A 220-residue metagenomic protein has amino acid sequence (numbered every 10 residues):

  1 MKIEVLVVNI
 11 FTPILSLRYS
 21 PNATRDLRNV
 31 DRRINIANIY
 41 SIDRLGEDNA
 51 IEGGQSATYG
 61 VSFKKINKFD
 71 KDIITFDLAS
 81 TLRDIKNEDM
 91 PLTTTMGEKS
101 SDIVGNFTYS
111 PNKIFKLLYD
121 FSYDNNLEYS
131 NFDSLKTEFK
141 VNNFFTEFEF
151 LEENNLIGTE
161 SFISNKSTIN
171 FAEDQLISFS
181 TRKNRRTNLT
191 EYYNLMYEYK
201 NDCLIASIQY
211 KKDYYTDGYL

Functional and structural regions predicted by a protein language model:
M1-L220: Outer-membrane beta-barrel translocator/pore domains, especially the C-terminal barrels of Gram-negative outer-membrane
